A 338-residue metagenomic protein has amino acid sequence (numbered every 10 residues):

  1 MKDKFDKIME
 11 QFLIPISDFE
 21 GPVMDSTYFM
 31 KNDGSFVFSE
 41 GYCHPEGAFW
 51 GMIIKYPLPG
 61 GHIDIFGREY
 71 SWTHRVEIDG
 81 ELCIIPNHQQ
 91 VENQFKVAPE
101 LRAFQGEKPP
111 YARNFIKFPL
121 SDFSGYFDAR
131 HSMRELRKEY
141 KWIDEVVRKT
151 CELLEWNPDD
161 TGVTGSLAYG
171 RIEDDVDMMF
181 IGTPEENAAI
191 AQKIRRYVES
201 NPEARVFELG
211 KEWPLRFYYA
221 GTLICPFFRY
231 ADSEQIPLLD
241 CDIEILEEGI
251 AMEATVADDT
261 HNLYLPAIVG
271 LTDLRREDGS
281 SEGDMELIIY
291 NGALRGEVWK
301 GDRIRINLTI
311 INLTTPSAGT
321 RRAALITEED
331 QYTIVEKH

Functional and structural regions predicted by a protein language model:
K2-D174, I181-H338: Catalytic core of pol beta-like nucleotidyltransferases
